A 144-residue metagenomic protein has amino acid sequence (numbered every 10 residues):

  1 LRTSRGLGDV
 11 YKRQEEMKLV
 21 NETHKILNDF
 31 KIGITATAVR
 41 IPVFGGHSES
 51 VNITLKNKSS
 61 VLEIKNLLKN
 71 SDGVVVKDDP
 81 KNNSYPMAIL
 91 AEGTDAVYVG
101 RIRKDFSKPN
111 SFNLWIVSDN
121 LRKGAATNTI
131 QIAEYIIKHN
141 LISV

Functional and structural regions predicted by a protein language model:
L1-Y11: Single conserved hydrophobic/aromatic residue that forms the stacking wall/gate of nucleotide- or nucleobase-binding
D9-V43: Oxyanion-binding "anion nests"
I34-V144: C-terminal active-site/capping subdomain that shapes the small-molecule cofactor and substrate pocket of enzyme
